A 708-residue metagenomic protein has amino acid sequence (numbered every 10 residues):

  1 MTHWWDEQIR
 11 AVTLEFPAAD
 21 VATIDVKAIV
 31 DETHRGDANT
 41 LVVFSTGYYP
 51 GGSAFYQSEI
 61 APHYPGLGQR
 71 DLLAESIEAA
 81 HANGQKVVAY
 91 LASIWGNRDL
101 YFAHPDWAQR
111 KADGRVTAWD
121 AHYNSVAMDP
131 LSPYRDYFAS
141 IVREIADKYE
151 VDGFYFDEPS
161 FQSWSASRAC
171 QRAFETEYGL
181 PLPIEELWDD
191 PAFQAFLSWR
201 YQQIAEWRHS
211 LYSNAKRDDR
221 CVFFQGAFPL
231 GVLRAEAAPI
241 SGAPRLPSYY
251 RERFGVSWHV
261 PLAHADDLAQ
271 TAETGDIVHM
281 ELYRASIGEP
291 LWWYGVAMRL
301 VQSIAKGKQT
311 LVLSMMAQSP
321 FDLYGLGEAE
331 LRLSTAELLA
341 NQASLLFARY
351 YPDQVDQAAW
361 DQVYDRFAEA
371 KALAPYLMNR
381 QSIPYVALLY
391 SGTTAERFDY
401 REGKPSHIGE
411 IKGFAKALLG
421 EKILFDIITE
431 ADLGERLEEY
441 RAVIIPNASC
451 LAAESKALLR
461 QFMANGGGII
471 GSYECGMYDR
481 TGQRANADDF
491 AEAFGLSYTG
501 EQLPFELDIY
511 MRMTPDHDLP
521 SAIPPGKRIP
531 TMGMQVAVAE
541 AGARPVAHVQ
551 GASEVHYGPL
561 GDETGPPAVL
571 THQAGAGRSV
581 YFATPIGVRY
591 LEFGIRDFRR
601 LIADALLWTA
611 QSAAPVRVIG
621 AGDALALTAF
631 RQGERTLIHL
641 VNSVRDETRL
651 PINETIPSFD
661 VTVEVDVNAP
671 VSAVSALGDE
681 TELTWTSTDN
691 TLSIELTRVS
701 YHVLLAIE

Functional and structural regions predicted by a protein language model:
M1-Y90, N214, N379-S382, A626-L627 (+4 more regions): Mature N-terminal, pre-catalytic/accessory segment of carbohydrate-active enzymes
Q8, F193-L230, A235-A265, T271-E708: Carbohydrate-binding surfaces of carbohydrate-active enzymes
A11-D25, Y123-Y137, P320-E328: Active-site mouth loops of central-metabolism enzymes
A19-R35, Y134-I145, H259-T271, G327-T335 (+1 more regions): Short, acidic/polar
I24-P50, K148, T271, I277-V278 (+4 more regions): Catalytic domains of carbohydrate-active enzymes, especially glycoside hydrolases
E32-D71, E75, W95-R115, A121 (+5 more regions): Aromatic-lined carbohydrate-binding/catalytic grooves of carbohydrate-active enzymes
L73, A89, S93-Y149, F174 (+2 more regions): Active-site-adjacent "subsite" loops/lids of carbohydrate-active enzymes
A103, Y155-A192, P229-R234: Active-site-proximal loop/short-helix segments that contain or immediately flank catalytic acid/base residue(s)
